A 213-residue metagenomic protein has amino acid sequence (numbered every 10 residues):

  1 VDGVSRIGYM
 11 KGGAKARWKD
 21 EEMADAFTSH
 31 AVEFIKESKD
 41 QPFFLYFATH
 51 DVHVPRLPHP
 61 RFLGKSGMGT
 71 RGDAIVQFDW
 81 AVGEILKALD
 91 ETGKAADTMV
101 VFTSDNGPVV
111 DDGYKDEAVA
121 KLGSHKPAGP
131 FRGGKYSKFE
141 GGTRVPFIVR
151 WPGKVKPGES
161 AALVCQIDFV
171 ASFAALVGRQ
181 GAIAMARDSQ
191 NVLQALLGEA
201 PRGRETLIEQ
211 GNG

Functional and structural regions predicted by a protein language model:
V1-P42, T49-P58: Formylglycine-dependent
R6-G13, I148-K156: The feature captures the short pre-catalytic strand/loop hairpin that immediately precedes and shapes the active-site
G13-D25, G64-Q77: The substrate-binding groove and active-site-proximal loops of carbohydrate-active enzymes, especially glycoside
D25-S29, V76-G83, V164-A171, R187-Q190: A structural signal for well-ordered alpha-helical segments within the folded catalytic domains of diverse enzymes
V32-K36, L86, D90, I148 (+3 more regions): Non-transmembrane alpha-helical segments in soluble domains of secreted/periplasmic/extracellular proteins
S38-L45, K94-V100, R144-V145, R202-R204: Loop/turn elements at helix/coil->beta-strand transitions in domains of secreted/extracellular proteins
P55-R71, E91-K154: Histidine-centered active-site microenvironments of extracellular/periplasmic hydrolases and transferases
P108-E140, K154-A162, I167-G213: C-terminal cap/loop subdomain of S1 sulfatases and analogous C-terminal strand-loop tails that border
